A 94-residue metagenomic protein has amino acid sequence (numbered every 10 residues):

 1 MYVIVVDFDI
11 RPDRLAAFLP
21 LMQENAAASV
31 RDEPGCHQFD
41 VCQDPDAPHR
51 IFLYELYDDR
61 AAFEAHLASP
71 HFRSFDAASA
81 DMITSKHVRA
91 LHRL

Functional and structural regions predicted by a protein language model:
Y2-D9, Q38-L67: Short, well-ordered beta-strand segments in beta-rich or mixed alpha/beta enzyme and ligand-binding folds
R14, D59, H71: Short phosphate-engaging motifs
R14-H37: Short amphipathic alpha-helical segments
A16-L19, E64, R73: Generic structural signal for individual residues within well-ordered alpha-helical segments across diverse proteins
M22, H66-L67, D76-S79: Short, flexible helix/strand-to-coil boundary loops that buttress conserved ligand/catalytic motifs in alpha/beta
D40-H49, F75-L94: Glycine-rich beta-strand-turn "strand-cap" elements at beta-sheet edges
